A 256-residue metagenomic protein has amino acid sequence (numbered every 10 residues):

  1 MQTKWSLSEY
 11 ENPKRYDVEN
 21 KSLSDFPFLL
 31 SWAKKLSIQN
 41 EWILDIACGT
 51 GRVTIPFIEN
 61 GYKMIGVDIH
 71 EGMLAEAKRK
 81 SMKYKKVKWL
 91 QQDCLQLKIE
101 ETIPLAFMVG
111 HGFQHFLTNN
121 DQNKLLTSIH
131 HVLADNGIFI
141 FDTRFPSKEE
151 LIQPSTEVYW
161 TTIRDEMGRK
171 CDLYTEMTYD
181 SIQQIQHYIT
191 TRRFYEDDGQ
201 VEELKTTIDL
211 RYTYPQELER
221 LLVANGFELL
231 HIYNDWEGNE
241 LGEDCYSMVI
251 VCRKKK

Functional and structural regions predicted by a protein language model:
M1-Q39: Conserved class I S-adenosyl-L-methionine
N40-G49: Conserved class I S-adenosyl-L-methionine
R52-Q96: Class I SAM-dependent methyltransferase SAM/SAH-binding core
L95-L105: A short acidic, Gly/Pro-enriched loop at the edge of an enzyme's catalytic core that lines a small-molecule cofactor
N123-D135: A short glycine-rich, Lys/Arg-flanked "PGG" loop and its adjoining helix->strand segment in the class I
N136-T143: Conserved beta-strand signature within the Rossmann-like core of class I S-adenosyl-L-methionine
T143-E219: SAM-dependent methyltransferase
D209-K256: C-terminal lobe and adjacent flexible extensions of AdoMet/dcAdoMet transferase-like proteins
